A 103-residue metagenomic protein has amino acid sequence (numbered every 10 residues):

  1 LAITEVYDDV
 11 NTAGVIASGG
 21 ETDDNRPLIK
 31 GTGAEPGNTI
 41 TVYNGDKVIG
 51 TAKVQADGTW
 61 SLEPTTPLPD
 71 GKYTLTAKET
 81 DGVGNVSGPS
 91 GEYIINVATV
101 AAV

Functional and structural regions predicted by a protein language model:
L1-N11, D81-S87, G91-V103: Flexible, low-complexity linkers/stalks enriched in Thr/Pro that connect modular domains
N25-I29: Structural beta-strand segments of beta-rich domains
T32-N38: Short proline/glycine-enriched turn/loop motifs at strand-loop junctions of beta-rich domains
V42-N44: Conserved aromatic beta-strand anchor motif in extracellular beta-sandwich/beta-rich domains
I49-A56: Short, acidic Ser/Thr/Gly-rich low-complexity loop/linker segments typical of extracellular and cell-surface proteins
G58-L62: Short strand-edge motifs at loop-to-beta-strand transitions and within beta-strands of extracellular beta-rich domains
P64-K72: Surface-exposed, short loops/turns at beta-strand junctions within beta-sandwich domains
